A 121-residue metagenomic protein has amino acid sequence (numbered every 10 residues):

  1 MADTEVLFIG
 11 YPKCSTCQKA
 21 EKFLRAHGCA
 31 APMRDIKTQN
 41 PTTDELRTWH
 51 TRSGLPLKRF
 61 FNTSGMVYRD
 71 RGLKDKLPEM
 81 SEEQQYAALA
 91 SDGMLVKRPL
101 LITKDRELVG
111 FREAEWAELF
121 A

Functional and structural regions predicted by a protein language model:
M1-G10, L89, A117-F120: Long, low-complexity, intrinsically disordered polar/charged segments
A2-H27, A31-I36: Local sequence-structure signature of Cys/Sec-based thiol-disulfide redox active-site neighborhoods
T38-A121: Thiol/selenol-based redox catalytic cores and closely related redox-interacting motifs
